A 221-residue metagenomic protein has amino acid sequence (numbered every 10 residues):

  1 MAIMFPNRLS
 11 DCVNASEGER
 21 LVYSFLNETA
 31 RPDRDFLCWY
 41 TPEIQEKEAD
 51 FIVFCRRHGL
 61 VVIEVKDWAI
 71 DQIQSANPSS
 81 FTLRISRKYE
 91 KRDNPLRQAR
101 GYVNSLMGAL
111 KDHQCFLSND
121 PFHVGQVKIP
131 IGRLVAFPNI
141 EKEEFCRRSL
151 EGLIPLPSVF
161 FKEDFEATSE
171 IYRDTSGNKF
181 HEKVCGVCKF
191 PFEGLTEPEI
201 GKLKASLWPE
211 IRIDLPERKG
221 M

Functional and structural regions predicted by a protein language model:
M1-A49, V53-G220: Intrinsically disordered, low-complexity Ser/Thr/Pro/Gly-rich regulatory segments
